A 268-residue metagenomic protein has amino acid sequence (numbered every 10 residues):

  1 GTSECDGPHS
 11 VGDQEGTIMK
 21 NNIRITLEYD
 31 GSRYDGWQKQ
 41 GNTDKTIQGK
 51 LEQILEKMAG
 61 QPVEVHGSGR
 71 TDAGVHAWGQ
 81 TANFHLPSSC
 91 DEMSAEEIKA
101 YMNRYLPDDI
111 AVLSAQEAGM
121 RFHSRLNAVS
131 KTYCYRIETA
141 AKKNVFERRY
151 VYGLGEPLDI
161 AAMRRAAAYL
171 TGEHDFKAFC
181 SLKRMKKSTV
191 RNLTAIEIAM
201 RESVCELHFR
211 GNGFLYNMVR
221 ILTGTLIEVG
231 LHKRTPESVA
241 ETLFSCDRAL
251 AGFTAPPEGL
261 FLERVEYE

Functional and structural regions predicted by a protein language model:
G1-T2: Low-complexity/repetitive intrinsically disordered segments
G12-E268: Structured-RNA-binding interfaces characteristic of tRNA pseudouridine synthases
